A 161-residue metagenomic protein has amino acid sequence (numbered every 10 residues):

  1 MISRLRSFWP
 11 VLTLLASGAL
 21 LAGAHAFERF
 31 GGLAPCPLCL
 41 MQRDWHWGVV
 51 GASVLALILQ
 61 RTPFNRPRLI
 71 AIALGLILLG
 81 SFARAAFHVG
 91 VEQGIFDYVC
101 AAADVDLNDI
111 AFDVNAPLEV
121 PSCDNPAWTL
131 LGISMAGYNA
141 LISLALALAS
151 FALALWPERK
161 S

Functional and structural regions predicted by a protein language model:
S3-L15, R61-F82: Interfacial segments of alpha-helical transmembrane regions
L14-A34, S53-I58, V114: Immediate flanking context of iron-sulfur cluster ligation sites
A19-E28, L79-I95: C-terminal TM-helix exit segments that contain a strictly Trp-centered aromatic cap at the helix terminus
L33-R43, A101: Non-cytosolic membrane-interface motifs at loop->transmembrane helix junctions
V54-T62, F151-E158: Structural signal for the C-terminal ends of transmembrane alpha-helices and the immediately following loop
E92-G137: Extracytosolic (periplasmic/ER-lumenal) interhelical loops and adjacent juxtamembrane/interface segments of multi-pass
E119-S161: A hydrophobic membrane-anchoring alpha-helix module
